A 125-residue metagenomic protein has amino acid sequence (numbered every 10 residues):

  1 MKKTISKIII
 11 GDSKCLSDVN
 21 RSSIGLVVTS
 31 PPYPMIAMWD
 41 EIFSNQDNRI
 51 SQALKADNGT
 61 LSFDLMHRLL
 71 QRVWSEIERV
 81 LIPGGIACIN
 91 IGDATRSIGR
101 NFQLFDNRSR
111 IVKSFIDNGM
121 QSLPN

Functional and structural regions predicted by a protein language model:
M1-N125: S-adenosyl-L-methionine-dependent nucleic acid methyltransferase catalytic domains
